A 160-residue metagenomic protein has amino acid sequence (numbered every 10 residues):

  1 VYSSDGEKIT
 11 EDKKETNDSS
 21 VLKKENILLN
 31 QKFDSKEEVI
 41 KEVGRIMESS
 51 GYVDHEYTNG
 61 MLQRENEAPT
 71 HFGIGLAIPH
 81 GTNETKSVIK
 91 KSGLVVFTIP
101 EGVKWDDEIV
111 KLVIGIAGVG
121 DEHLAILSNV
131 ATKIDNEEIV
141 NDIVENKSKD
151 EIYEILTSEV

Functional and structural regions predicted by a protein language model:
V1-V160: Cytosolic covalent-transfer regions centered on His/Cys nucleophiles that carry phosphoryl or persulfide groups
